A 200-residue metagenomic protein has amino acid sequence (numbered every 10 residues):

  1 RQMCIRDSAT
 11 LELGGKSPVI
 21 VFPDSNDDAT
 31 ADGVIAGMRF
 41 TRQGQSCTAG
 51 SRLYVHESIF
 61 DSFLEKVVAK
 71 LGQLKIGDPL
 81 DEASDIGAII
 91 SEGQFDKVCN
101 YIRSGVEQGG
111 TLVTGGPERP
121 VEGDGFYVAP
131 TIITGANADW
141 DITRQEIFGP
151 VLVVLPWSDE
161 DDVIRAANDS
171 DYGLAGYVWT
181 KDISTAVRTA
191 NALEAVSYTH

Functional and structural regions predicted by a protein language model:
Q2, R6-N137, D161, A166 (+1 more regions): ALDH superfamily catalytic-core signature
P23, S91, V153-S158, W179: A structural signal for short, well-ordered beta-strand elements
G125-V128, Q145-V151, S170-L174: Conserved glycine-rich beta-strand-loop-beta hairpin in the small C-terminal domain of fold type I
V128, L193-E194: Short, structured coil segments at secondary-structure junctions
D141-Q145, D162-A167, A175-G176, A186-R188: Extended hydrophobic-aromatic, low-complexity segments
